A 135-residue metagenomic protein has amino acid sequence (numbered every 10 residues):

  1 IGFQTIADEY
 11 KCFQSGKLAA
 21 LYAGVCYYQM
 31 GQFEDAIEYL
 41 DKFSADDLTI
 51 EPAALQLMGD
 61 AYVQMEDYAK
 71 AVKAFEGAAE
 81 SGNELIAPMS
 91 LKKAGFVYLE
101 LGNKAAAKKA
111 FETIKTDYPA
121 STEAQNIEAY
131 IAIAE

Functional and structural regions predicted by a protein language model:
D8-G16, M30, K42-P52, E80-A87 (+1 more regions): Short solvent-exposed coil/turn linkers within tandem alpha-helical repeat scaffolds
